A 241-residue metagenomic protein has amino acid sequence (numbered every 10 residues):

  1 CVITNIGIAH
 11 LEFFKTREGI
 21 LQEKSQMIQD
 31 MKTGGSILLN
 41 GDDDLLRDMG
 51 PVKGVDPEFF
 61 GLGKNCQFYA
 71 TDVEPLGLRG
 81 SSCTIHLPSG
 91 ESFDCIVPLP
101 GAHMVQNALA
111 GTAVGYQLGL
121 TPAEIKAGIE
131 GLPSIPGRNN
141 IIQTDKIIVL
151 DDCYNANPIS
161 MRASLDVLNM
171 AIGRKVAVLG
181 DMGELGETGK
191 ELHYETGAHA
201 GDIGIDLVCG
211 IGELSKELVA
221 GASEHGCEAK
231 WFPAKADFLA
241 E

Functional and structural regions predicted by a protein language model:
V2-V149, G173, A198-G201, I205-D206 (+1 more regions): Acidic, Mg2+-coordinating active-site environments of NTP-dependent enzymes
I135-G137, C153, N157-C227, W231: Active-site beta-alpha connecting loops in nucleotide-dependent enzymes
L239-E241: Short amphipathic alpha-helix with an adjacent loop that forms part of the alpha/beta core around
